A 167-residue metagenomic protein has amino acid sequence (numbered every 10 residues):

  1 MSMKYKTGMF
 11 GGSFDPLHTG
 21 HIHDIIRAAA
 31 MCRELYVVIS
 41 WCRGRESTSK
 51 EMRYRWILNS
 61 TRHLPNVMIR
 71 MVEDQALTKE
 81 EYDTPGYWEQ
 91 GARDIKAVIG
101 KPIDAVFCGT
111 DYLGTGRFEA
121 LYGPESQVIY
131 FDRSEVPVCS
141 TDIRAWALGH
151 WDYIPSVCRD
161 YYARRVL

Functional and structural regions predicted by a protein language model:
S2-L167: Nucleotidyltransferase catalytic core that binds NTPs
